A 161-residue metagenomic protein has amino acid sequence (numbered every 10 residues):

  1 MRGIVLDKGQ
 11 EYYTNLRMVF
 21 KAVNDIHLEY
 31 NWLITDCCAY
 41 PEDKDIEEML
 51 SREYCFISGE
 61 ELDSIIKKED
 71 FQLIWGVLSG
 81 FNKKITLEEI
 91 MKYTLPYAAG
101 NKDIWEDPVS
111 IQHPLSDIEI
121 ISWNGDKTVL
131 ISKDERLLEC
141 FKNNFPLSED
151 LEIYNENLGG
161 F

Functional and structural regions predicted by a protein language model:
M1-I4: Activation corresponds to long, low-complexity, non-globular regions
Q10, T14-I66: N-terminal interaction modules that seed assembly of large macromolecular complexes
N24-H27, T35-P41, F81-K83, W123-N124 (+1 more regions): Short, flexible beta-strand-to-coil junctions
L28-N31, T86, E149-I153: Residue-level signal for secondary-structure boundary elements
W32, G76, T128: A broad, low-specificity signal marking well-ordered, structured residues that form hydrophobic/aromatic
K44-I121: Surface-exposed, low-hydrophobicity interaction/linker segments
V109-F161: Acidic, proline/glycine-rich low-complexity IDRs
